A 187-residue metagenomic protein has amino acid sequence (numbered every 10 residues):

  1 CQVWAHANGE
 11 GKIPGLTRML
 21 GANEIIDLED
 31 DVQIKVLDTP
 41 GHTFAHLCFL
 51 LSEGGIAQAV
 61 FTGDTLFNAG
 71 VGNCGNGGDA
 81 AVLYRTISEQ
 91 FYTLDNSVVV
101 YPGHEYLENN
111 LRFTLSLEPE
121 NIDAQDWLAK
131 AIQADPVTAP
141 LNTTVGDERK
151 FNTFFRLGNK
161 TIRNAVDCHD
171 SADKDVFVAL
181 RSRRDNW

Functional and structural regions predicted by a protein language model:
C1-K35, S52, A57-Q58, D126 (+1 more regions): Active-site HxH/HxHxD metal-binding segment of metal-dependent hydrolases
N8-G9, H42-T43, A59, T65-L66 (+2 more regions): Active-site metal-binding loops of divalent metal-dependent hydrolases
G11-P14, A69-N76, N110: A short acidic, helix-capping loop that chelates divalent metal ions and anchors anionic groups
I34-V36, V60-T62, L107: Short hydrophobic-aromatic micro-motifs
T39-H42, F49, D64, L83 (+2 more regions): Divalent metal-coordination and catalytic microenvironments
L50-E53, T114: Short beta-strand-to-turn element immediately C-terminal to the catalytic PLP-Schiff-base lysine in fold type I
G70-S97: Active-site-adjacent loop/tail segments of enzyme domains
S88-V99, Y106-W187: Accessory terminal helices/loops
